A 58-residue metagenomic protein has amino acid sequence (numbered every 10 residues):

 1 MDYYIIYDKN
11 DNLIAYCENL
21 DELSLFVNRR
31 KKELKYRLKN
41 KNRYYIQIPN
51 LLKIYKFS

Functional and structural regions predicted by a protein language model:
M1-N10, I46: Short aromatic-glycine-(Arg/Gly/Cys) micro-motifs in beta-strand/loop hairpins
L20: Helix-turn-helix DNA-binding elements, focusing on the entry/boundary residues of the two helices that contact DNA
L23-S24: Short alpha-helical "recognition helix" segments of helix-turn-helix
K31-S58: Short, mixed-charge low-complexity intrinsically disordered segments
